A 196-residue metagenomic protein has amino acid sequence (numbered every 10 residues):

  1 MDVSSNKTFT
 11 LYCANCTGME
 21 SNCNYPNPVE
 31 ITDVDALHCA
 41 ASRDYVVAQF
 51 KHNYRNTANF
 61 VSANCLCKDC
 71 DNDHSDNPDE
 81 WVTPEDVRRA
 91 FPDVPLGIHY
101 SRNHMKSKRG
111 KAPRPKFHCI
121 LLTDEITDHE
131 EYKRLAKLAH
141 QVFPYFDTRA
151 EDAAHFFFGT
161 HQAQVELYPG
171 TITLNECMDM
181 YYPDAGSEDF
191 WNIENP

Functional and structural regions predicted by a protein language model:
M1-D44, E125, H140-P196: Catalytic "initiation/cleavage/transfer" segments centered on a nucleophilic residue and adjacent nucleic-acid-engaging
M1-P115, L121-R134: Signature for HUH/AEP ssDNA processing cores
L135-A139: Amphipathic alpha-helical coiled-coil/leucine-zipper-like oligomerization segments
